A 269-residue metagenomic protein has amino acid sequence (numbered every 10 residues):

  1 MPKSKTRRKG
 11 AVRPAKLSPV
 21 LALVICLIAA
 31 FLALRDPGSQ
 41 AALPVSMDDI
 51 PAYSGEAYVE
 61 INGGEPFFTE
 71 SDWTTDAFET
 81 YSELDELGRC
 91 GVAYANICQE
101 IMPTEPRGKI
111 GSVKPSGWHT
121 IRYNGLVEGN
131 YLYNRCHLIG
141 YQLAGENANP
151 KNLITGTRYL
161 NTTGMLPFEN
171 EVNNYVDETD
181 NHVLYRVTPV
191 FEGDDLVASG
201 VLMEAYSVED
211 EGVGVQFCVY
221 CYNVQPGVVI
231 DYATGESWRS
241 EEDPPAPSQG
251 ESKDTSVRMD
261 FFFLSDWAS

Functional and structural regions predicted by a protein language model:
M1-A15: N-terminal Lys/Arg-rich, disordered targeting/topogenic segments
P19-A33: Hydrophobic membrane-insertion alpha-helices, especially the h-region of bacterial N-terminal signal peptides
L32-A41, Y206: Hydrophobic single-pass membrane-insertion segments
G38-D76, S269: N-terminal, intrinsically disordered, polar/charged segments of Gram-positive cell-envelope systems that serve as
E70-S269: Domain-level detector of nuclease and nuclease-like folds in predominantly extracellular/periplasmic contexts
